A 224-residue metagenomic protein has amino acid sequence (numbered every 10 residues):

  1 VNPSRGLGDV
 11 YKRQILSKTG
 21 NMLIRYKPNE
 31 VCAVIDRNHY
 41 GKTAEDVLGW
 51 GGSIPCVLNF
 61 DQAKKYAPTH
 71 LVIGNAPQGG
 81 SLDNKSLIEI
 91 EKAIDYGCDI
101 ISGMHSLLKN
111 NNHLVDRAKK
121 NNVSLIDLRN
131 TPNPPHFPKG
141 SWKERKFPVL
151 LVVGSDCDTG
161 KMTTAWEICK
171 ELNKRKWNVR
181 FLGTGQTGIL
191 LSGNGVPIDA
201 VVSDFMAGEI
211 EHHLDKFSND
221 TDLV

Functional and structural regions predicted by a protein language model:
V1-L7, Y11: Single conserved hydrophobic/aromatic residue that forms the stacking wall/gate of nucleotide- or nucleobase-binding
S17, R25, K42-W50, V57-F60 (+2 more regions): ATP-dependent carboxylate-amine ligase catalytic core
E30-N38, I101-M104: Short internal beta-strands
Q78-S86: Glycine/threonine-rich flexible loop motifs
E89-E91, D95-V149: Extreme N-terminal, non-catalytic leader segments that precede Walker-type/kinase nucleotide-binding cores
I101-H105, L151-T159, V196-V201: Flexible, glycine/proline-enriched loop segments at strand-loop-helix junctions that form or flank small-ligand binding
F137-R175, V179-F181: Walker A (P-loop) phosphate-binding motif
